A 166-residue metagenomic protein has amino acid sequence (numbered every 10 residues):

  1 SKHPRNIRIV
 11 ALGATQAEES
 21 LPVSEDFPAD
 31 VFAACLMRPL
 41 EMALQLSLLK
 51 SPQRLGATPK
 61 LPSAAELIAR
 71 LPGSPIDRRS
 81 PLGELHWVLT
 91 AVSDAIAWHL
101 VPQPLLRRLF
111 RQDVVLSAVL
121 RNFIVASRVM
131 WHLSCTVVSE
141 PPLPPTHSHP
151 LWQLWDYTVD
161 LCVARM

Functional and structural regions predicted by a protein language model:
S1-M166: Disordered regulatory segments flanking catalytic cores
